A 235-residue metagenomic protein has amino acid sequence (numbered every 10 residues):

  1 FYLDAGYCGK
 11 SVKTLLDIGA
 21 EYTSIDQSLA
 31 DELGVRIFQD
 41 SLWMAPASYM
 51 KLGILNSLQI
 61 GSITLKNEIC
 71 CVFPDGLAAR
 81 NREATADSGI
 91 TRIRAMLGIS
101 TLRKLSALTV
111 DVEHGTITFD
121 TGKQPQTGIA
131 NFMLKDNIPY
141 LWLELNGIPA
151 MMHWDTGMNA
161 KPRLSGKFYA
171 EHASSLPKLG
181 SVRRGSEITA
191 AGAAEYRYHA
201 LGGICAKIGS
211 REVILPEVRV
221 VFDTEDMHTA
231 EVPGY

Functional and structural regions predicted by a protein language model:
F1-Y235: Pepsin/retropepsin-fold aspartyl endopeptidases
